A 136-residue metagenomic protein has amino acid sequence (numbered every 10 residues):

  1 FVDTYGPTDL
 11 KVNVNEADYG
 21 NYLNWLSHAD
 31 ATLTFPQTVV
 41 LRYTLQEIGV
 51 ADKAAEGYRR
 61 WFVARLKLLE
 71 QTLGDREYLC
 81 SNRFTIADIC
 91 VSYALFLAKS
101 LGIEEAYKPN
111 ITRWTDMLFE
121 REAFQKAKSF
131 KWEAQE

Functional and structural regions predicted by a protein language model:
F1-E56, E70: GST-like domain detector, emphasizing the conserved glutathione-binding G-site in the N-terminal thioredoxin-like
T8, Q71-R83, A123-A127: Surface-exposed helix-capping loop/turn segments at secondary-structure junctions
K11-G20, G57-Y58, D75-A87: All-alpha amphipathic helical-bundle segments outside canonical DNA-binding/catalytic cores that form hydrophobic
N21-N24, G57-A64, L68, N110-R113: A non-catalytic, amphipathic alpha-helix used as a structural packing/dimerization or gating element in enzyme scaffolds
W25-A29, F62, T112-K126: Short, mixed-charge aromatic SLiMs
T32, P36-L41, L79-Y107, T115-L118 (+1 more regions): GST superfamily/GST-like fold recognition
D52-R59, Y78, L101-E104: Active-site rim elements
F124-E136: Terminal-tail/helix-coil boundary detector
